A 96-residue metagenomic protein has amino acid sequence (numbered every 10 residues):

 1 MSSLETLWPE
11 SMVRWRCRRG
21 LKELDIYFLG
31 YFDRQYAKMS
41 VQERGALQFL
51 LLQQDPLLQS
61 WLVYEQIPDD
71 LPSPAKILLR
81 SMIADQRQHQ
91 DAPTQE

Functional and structural regions predicted by a protein language model:
S2-G45, F49-E96: Positively charged, polar, low-complexity stretches
